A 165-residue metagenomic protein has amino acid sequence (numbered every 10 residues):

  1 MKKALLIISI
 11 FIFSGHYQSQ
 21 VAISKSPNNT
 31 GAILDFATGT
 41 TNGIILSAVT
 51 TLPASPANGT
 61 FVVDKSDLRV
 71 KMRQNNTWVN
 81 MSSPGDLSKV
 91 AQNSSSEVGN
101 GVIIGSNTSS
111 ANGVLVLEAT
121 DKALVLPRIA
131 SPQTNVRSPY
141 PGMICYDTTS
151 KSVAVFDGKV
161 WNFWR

Functional and structural regions predicted by a protein language model:
M1-I23: Bacterial Sec-dependent N-terminal signal peptides
A4, Q20-R165: C-terminal trimerization/auto-chaperone modules of long, extracellular attachment fibers and adhesins
